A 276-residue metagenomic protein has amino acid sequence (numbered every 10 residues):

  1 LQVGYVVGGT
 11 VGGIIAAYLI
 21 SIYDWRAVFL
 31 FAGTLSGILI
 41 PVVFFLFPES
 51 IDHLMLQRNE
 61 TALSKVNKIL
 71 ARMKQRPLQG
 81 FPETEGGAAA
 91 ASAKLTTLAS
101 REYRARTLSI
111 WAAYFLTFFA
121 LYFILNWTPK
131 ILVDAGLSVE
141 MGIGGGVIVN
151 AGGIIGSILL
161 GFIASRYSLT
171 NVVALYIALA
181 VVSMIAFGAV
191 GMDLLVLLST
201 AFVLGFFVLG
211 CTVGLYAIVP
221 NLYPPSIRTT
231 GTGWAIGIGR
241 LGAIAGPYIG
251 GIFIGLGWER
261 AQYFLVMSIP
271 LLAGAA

Functional and structural regions predicted by a protein language model:
L1-S21, L35-S36, I236-G246: Glycine-rich segments within core transmembrane alpha-helices of 12-TM secondary carriers
I15-Y23, L132-V133, I163-A164, G250-W258: Interfacial helix-cap and linker-helix signal at transmembrane-aqueous boundaries of multi-pass secondary transporters
S21-G33, I254-I269: A membrane-interface helix-boundary motif in multi-pass transporters
D24, A189-S199: Helix-loop junctions at membrane interfaces in 12-TM secondary transporters
W25-A88, A273-A276: Central mid-sequence intracellular linker of multi-pass
A99-I158: Extracytoplasmic gate region of multi-pass secondary transporters
N171-A186: Structural signature of the two symmetry-related core transmembrane helices
G210-Y223: Intracellular juxtamembrane helix-capping segments at the cytosolic ends of symmetry-related transmembrane helices
